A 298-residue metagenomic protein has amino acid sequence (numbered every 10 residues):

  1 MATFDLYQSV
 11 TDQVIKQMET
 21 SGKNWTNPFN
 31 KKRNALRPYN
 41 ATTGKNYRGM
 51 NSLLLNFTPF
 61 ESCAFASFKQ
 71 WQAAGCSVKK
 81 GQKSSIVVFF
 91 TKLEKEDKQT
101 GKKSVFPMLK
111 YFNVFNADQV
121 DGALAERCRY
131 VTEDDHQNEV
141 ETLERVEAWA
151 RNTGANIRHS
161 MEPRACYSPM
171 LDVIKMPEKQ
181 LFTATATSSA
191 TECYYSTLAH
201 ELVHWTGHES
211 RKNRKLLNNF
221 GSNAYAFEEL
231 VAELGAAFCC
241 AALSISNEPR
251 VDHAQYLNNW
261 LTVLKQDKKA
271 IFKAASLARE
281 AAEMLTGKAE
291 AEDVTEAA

Functional and structural regions predicted by a protein language model:
M1-A298: N-terminal accessory/interface modules of nucleic-acid-binding and processing proteins
